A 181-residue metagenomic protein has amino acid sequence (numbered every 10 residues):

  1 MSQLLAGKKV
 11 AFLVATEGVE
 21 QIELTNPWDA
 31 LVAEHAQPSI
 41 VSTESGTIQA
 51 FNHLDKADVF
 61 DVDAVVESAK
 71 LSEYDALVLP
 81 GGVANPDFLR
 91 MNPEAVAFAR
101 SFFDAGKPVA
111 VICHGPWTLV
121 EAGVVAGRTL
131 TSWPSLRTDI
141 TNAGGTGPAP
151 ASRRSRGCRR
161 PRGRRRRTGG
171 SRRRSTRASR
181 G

Functional and structural regions predicted by a protein language model:
Q3-T47, L54, V59-G181: Active-site-adjacent pocket-lining segments in enzyme domains
